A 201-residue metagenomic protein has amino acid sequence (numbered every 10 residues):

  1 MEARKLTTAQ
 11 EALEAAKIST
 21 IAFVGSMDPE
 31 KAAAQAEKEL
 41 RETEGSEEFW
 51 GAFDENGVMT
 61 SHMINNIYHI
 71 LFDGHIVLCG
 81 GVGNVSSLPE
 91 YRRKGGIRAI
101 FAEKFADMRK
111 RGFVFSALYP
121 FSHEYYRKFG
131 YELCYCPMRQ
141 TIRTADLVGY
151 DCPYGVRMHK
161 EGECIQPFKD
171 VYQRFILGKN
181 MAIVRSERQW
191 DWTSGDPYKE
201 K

Functional and structural regions predicted by a protein language model:
R4-V85, Y172-K201: A conserved beta-strand-loop-helix scaffold within acyl/acetyltransferase catalytic domains
Q10, P120-F121, E163, R185: Short beta->alpha linker loops
Y68-I70, E90, H123: Short coil/turn motifs at secondary-structure junctions
V82-S87, R93-A106: Conserved acetyl-CoA-binding loop-helix of GNAT-fold acetyltransferases
R109-V114, P120-M138: Conserved active-site alpha-helix within GNAT-family acetyltransferase domains
L133, P137-K201: Amide-forming acyltransferase catalytic core, primarily the GNAT-like/NAT-type and related acyltransferase folds
